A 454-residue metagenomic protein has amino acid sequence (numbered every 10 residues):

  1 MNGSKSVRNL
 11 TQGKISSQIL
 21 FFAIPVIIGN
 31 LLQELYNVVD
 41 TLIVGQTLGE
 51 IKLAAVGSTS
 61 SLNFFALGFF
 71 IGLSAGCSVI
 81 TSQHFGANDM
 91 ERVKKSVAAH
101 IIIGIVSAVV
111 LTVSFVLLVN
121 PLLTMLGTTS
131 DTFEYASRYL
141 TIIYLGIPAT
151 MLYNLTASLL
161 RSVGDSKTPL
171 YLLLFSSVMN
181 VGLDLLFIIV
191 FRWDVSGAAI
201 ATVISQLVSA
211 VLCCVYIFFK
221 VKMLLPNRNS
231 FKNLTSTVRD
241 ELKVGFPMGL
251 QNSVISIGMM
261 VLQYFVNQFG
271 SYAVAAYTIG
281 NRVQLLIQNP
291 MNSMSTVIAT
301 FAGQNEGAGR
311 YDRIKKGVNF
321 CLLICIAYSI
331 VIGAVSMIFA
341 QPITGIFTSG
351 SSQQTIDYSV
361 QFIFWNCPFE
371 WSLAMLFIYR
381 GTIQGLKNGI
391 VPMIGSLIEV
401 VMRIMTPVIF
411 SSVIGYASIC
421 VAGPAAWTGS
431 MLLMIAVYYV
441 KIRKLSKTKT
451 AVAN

Functional and structural regions predicted by a protein language model:
M1-A23, T81-G146, V190-F246, A302-F369 (+1 more regions): Short alpha-helical transmembrane segments in multi-pass integral membrane proteins
Q12, S16-L35, V39, L62 (+8 more regions): Residue-level signal for short hydrophobic patches within transmembrane helices of multi-pass membrane transporters
F21-D40, I142, Y153, S176 (+4 more regions): Transmembrane helical elements of multi-pass membrane transporters/channels
V26, N30, L42, V79 (+16 more regions): Transmembrane alpha-helix boundary and packing residues in multipass membrane permease domains and related
L35-A54, L123-S130, L186-W193, S253-L286 (+3 more regions): Helix-terminus/linker motif at the lipid-water interface of multi-pass membrane proteins
L53-V113, T150-P169, A276-A340, L373-G395: Small-residue-rich hydrophobic transmembrane alpha-helices
F65, N180-L185, A210-C214, L286-N289 (+3 more regions): Hydrophobic transmembrane alpha-helices of multi-pass small-molecule transporters
S74, I143-R161, P169-S177, A198-C213 (+4 more regions): Short runs within selected transmembrane alpha-helices of multi-pass transporters and secretion channels
